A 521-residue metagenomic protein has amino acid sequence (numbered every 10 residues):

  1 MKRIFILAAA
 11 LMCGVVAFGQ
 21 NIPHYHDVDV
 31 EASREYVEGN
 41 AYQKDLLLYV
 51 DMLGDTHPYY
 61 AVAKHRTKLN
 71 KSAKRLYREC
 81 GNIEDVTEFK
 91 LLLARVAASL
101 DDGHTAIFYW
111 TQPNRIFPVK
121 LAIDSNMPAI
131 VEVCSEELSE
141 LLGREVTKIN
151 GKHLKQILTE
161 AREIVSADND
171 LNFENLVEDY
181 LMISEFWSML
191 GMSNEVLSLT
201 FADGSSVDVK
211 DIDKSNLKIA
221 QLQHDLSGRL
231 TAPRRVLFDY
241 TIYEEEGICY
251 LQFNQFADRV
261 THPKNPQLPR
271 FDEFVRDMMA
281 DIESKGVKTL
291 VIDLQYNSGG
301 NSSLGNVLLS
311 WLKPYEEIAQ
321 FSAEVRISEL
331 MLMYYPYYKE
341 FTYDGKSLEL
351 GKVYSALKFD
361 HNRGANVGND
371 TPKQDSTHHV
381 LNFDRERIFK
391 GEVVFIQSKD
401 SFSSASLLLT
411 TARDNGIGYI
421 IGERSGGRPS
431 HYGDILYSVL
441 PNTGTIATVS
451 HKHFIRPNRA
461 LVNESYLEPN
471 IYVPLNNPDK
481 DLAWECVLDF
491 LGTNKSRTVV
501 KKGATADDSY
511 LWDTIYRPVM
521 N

Functional and structural regions predicted by a protein language model:
M1-N21: Bacterial Sec-dependent N-terminal signal peptides
G19-V325, L332-Y343, E392, R424 (+5 more regions): Flexible, low-complexity junctional segments that flank or bridge functional domains
P266-R270, T371-K373, S398: Short, flexible loop segments at the rims of nucleotide/cofactor-binding pockets, characterized by
E324-N369: Low-complexity, serine/threonine/proline-enriched polar segments
E349-A365, V449-N470: Extended, charge-rich low-complexity interaction segments
N382-I396: Short, conserved helix/loop micro-motifs enriched in His/Cys and acidic residues
E392-D414, Y419-R428: Extended C-terminal subregions enriched in glycine
